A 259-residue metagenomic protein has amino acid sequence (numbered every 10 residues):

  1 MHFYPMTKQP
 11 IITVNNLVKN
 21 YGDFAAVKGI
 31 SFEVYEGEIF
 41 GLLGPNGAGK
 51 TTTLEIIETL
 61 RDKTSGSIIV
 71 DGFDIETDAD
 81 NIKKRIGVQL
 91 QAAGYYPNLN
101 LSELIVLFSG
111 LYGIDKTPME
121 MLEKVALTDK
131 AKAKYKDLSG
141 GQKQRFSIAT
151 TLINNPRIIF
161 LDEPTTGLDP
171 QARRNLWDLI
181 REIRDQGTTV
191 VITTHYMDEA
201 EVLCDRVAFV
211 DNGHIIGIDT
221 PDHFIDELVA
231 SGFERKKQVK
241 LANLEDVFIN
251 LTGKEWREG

Functional and structural regions predicted by a protein language model:
G66-D74, N81-I82: Conserved ABC transporter NBD signature motif
V106, G110, D115-K130: Conserved ABC ATPase "signature" region
K134-L138: Conserved ABC ATPase signature
N155: Conserved catalytic motifs of ABC-family nucleotide-binding domains
I159-D162: Catalytic Walker B motif of ABC-type/P-loop ATPase nucleotide-binding domains
I218-D219: ABC ATPase "signature
